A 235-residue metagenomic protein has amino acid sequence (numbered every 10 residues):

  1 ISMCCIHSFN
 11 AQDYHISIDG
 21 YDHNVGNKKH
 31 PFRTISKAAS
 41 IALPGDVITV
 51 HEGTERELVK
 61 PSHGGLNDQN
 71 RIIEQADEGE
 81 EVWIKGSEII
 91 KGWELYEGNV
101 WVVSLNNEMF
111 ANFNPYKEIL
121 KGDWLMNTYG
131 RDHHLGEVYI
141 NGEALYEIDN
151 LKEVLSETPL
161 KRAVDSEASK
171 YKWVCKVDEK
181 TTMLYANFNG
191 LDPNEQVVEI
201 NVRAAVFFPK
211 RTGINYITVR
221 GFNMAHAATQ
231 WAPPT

Functional and structural regions predicted by a protein language model:
I1-Q12: Bacterial Sec-dependent N-terminal signal peptides
D13-T235: Extracellular polysaccharide-degrading/modifying enzymes targeting complex plant/algal/animal polysaccharides
